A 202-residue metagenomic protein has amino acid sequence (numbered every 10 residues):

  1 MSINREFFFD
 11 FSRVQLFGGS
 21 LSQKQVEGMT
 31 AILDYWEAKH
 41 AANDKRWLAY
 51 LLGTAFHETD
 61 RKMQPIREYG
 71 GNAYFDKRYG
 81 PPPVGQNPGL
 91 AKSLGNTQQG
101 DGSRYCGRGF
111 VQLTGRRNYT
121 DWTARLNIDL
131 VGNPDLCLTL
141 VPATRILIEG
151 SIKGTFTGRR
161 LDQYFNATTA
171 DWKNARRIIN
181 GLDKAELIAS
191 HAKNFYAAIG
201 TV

Functional and structural regions predicted by a protein language model:
M1-K39, N43-R46, P82, Q86-N87 (+2 more regions): Extracellular cell-wall/glycan-interacting regions and their flexible linkers
S2-G28, L51-S151: Peptidoglycan-targeting cell-wall enzymes and recognition modules
K39, H57-E68, F156-G158, L182-A189: Secretory-pathway/luminal and periplasmic proteins that interact with or process carbohydrate-rich
K39-L51, Q64-R67, T157-T168: Surface-exposed patches in mature extracellular/periplasmic domains of secreted proteins
A42-W47, S103-C106, T139, A170-W172: Extracellular/periplasmic catalytic domains that process cell-envelope and extracellular macromolecules
A55-E58, D162-K184: Acidic helix/loop microenvironments that form the catalytic cleft of cell-wall polysaccharide enzymes
I148-G158, N180-D183, I199: Short leucine-rich amphipathic alpha-helical surface patches
